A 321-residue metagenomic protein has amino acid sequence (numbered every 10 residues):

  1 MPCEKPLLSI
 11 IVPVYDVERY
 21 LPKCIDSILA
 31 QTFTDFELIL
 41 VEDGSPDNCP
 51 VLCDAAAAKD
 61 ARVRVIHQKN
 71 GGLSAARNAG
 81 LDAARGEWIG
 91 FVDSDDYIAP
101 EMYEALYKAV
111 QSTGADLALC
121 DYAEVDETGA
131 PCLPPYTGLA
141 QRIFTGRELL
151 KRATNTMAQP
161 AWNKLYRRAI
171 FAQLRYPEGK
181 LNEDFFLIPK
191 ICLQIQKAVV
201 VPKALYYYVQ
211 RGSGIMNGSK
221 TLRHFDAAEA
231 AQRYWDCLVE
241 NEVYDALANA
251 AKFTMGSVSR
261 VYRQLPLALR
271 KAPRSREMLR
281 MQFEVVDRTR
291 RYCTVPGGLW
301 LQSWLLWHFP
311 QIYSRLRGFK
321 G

Functional and structural regions predicted by a protein language model:
M1-L29: N-proximal low-complexity "stem/linker" segments adjacent to membrane-targeting elements
K5-L8, L29-L40, D47-N48, D60-R64: Short loop->beta transition adjacent to catalytic acidic/histidine clusters or analogous donor-positioning motifs
P22, F36, D47-A55, H67 (+2 more regions): Acidic helix N-cap motif at the loop->helix transition within catalytic regions of sugar-transfer enzymes
S27, T34, E42-L52, K69 (+1 more regions): A conserved acidic beta->alpha catalytic loop
Q68-A84, F91: Glycine-rich, basic loop-to-helix element that forms the pyrophosphate-binding segment of sugar-nucleotide handling
L73, S94-L181, F185-A198, Q210-K220: Donor-binding/catalytic cores of nucleotide-activated saccharide and glycerol-phosphate transferases/polymerases
L205-R211, G218-D245, Y262-R290: Catalytic core of nucleotide-sugar-dependent glycosyltransferases
L267-G321: Membrane-interface aromatic/basic loop that binds lipid-linked glycans or pyrophosphate carriers, typified by
